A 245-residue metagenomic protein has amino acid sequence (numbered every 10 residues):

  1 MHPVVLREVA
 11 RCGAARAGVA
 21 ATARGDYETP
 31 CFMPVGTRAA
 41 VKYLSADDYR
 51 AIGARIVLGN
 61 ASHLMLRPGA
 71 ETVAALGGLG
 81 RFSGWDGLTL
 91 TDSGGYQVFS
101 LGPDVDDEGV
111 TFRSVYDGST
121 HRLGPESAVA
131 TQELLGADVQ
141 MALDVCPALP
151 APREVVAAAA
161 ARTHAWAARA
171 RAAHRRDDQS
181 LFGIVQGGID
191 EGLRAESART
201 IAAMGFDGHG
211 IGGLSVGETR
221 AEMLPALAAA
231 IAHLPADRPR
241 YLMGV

Functional and structural regions predicted by a protein language model:
M1-R175: Non-catalytic, usually N-terminal nucleic-acid engagement modules in DNA/RNA processing proteins
A161, A173-V245: Glycine-rich phosphate/ribose-binding loops and adjacent secondary-structure elements that form binding surfaces
